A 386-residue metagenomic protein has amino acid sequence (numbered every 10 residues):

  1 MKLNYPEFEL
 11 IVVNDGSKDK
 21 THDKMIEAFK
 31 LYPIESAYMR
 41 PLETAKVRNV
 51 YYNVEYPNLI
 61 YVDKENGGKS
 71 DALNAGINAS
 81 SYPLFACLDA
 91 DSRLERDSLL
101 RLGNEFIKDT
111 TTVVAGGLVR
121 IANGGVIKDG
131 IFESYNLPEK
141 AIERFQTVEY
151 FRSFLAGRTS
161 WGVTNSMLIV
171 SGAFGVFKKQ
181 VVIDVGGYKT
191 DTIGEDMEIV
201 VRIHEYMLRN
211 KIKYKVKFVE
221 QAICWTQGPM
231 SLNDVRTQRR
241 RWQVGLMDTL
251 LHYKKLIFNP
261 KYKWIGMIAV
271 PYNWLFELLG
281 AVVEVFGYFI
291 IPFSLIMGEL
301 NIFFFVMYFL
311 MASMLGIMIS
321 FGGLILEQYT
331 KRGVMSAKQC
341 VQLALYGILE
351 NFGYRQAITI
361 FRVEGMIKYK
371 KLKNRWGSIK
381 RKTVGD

Functional and structural regions predicted by a protein language model:
M1-E7, K30-Y32: Short, acidic, metal-binding catalytic loop of nucleotide-sugar glycosyltransferases
N14, D89-R93, D191: The conserved acidic donor/metal-binding loop of glycosyltransferases
N14-K30, I34: A conserved acidic beta->alpha catalytic loop
I34-N74, N78, Y82, R96-T192 (+4 more regions): Long helical/loop segments within the catalytic core of UDP-sugar-dependent glycosyltransferases, especially the large
F85: Short aromatic/hydrophobic "clamp" motif used to bind/position activated sugar donors
V181-D184, T192-K217: A short, conserved alpha-helix in the catalytic core of glycosyltransferases
Y214-D234: Active-site donor/metal-binding and catalytic loop motifs of nucleotide-sugar-dependent glycosylation enzymes
Y272-K370: Membrane-embedded multi-pass helical conduit in multi-pass membrane proteins, especially envelope-biosynthetic
